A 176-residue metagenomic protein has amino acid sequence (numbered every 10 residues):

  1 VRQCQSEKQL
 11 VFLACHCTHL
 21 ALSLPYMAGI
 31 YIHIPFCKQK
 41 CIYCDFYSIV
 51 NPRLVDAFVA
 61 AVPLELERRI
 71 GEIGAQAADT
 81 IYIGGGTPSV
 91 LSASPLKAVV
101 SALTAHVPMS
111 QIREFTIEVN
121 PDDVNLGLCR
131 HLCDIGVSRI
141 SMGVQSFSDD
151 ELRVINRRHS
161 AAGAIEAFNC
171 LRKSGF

Functional and structural regions predicted by a protein language model:
C4, C15-C17: Cysteine-centered motifs
C4-L10: Cationic, low-complexity basic patches in intrinsically disordered or flexible, solvent-exposed regions
T18-S23: Short, positively charged and aromatic/hydrophobic N-terminal segments
Y26-I30: Extreme N-terminal starter segment of soluble prokaryotic enzymes
P35-F46: Local cysteine-cluster metal-coordination motifs and their immediate loop/turn environment, predominantly Fe-S cluster
S48-E72, Q76-F176: Conserved non-cysteine loop/helix-boundary elements of the Radical SAM core domain that shape
